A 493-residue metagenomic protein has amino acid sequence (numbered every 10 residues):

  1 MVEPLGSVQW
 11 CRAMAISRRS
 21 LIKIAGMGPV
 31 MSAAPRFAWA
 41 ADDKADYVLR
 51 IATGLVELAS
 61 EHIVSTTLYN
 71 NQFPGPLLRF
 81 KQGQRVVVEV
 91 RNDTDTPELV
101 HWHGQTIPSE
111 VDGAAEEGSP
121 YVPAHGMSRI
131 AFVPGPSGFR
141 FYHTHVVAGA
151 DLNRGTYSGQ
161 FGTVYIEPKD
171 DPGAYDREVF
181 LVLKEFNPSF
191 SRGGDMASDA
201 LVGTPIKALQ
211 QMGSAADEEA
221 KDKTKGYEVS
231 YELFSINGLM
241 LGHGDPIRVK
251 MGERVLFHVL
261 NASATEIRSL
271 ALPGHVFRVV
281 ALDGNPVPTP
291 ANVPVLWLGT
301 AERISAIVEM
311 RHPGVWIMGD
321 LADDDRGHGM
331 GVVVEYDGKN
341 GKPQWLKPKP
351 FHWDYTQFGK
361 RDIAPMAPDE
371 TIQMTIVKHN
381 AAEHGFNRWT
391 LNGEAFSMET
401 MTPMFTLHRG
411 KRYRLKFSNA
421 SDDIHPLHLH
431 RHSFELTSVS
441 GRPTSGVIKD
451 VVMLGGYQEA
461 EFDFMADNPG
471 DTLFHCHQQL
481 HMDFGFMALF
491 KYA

Functional and structural regions predicted by a protein language model:
M1-I16, S20, I24-M27: N-terminal secretory signal peptides
I24, F37-V48, T156-T204, P288-I424 (+2 more regions): Extended terminal and domain-junction accessory segments
A33-H62: C-terminal segment of N-terminal export signals and the immediately downstream linker at the start of the mature
H62-R79, S235-I247, G385-H408: N-terminal edge beta-strand
V90-T94, N261-A262, F417-S421: Asparagine-centered strand-capping/turn motif at beta-strand->loop junctions
E110-P123, V133, D217-D354, D362 (+1 more regions): Histidine- and aromatic-rich segments of cupredoxin/plastocyanin-like copper-binding domains
A131-E167: Hydrophobic or amphipathic alpha-helical targeting/insertion segments
F180-E253, L260-S263, H379, H384-F396: Acidic-aromatic/histidine active-site loop/patch
